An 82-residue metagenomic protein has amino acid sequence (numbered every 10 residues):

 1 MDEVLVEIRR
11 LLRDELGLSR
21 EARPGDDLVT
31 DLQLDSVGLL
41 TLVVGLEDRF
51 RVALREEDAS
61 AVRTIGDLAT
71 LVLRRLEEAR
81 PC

Functional and structural regions predicted by a protein language model:
M1-D31, T41-V43, D48-C82: Phosphopantetheine-dependent thiolation modules in NRPS/PKS and related acyl-activating systems
G38: Two-component histidine kinase catalytic core, primarily the HATPase_c
